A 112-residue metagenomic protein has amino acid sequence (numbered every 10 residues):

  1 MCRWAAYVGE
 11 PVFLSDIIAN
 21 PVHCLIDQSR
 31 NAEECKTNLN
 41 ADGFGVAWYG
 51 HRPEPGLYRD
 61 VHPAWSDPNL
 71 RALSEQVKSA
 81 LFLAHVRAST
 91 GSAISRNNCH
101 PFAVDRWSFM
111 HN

Functional and structural regions predicted by a protein language model:
M1-H62: Extreme N-terminus nucleophile/cap motif
C2, S108-N112: Conserved beta-strand-loop-short alpha-helix elements that form and flank the Mn2+/Mg2+-coordinating active site
Q28-N31, V61-A72, Q76, A84-R106: Short acidic (Asp/Glu) patches
D42, S79, N98: Residues that flank catalytic or metal-binding motifs in active/ligand-binding sites
F44-G45, F82-H85: A short, Trp-centered hydrophobic/proline-enriched beta-strand micro-motif
P55, A80-F82, W107-S108: Structural motif
